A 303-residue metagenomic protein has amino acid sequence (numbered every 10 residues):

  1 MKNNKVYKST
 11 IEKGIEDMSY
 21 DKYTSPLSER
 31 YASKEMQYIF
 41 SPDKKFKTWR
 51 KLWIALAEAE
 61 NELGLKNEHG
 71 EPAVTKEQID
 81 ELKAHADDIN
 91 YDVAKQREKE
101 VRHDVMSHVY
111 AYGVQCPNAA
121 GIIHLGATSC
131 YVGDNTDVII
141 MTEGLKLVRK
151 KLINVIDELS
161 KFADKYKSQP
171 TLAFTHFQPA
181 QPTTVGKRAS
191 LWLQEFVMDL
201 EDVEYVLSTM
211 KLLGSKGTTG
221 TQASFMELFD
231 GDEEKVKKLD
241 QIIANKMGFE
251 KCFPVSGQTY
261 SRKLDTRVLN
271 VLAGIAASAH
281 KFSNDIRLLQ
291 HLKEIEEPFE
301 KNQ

Functional and structural regions predicted by a protein language model:
K2-N3: Polybasic, lysine-rich low-complexity intrinsically disordered segments
V6-Y7, I11-A223, E234-A244: A helix-coil-helix interface module used to build multimeric assemblies and to scaffold catalytic/cofactor sites
D199, E250, G257-Q303: Glycine-rich anion/phosphate-binding loop at the beta-strand->alpha-helix junction
A223-F229, L272: An internal, amphipathic alpha-helical element
E233-S261: Active-site-adjacent "gating/activation" loops or surface patches in catalytic cores
